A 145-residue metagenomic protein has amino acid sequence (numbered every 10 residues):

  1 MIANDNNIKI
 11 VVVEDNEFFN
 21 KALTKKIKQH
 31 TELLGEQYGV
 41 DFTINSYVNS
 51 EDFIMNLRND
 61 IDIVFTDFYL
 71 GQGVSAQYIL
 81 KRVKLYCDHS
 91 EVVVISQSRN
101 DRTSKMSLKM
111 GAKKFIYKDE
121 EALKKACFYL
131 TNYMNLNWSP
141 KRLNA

Functional and structural regions predicted by a protein language model:
N6-K28: Conserved acidic segment of CheY-like receiver
I27-Q37: Short helix-loop-beta junction
V40-I63, G71: Acidic, metal-coordinating helix/loop segments flanking the phosphotransfer/catalytic sites of two-component signaling
D60-D62, Y86-E91: His-Asp phosphorelay/catalytic-motif detector in bacterial-type signaling
V64, V92, F115-I116: Two-component signal transduction core modules
V74, S96-I116, E120, K124-K125: Alpha4 helix (beta4-alpha4-beta5 surface) of REC/receiver domains from two-component response regulators
V74-D88: Short amphipathic alpha-helix used as the core "switch/output" element in two-component signaling
K124-T131, N135-A145: CheY-like receiver
